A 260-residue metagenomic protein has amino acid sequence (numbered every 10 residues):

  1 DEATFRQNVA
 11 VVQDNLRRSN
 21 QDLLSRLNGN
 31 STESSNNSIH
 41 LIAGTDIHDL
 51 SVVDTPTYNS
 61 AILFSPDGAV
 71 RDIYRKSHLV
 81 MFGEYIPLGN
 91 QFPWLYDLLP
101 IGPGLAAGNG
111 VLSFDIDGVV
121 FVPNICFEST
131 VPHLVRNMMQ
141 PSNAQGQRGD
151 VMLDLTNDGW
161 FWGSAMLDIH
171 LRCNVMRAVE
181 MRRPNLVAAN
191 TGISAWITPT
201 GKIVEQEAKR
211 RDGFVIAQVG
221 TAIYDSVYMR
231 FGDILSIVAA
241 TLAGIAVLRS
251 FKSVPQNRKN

Functional and structural regions predicted by a protein language model:
D1-N260: Enzyme catalytic cores with a strong preference for nitrogen-chemistry domains
